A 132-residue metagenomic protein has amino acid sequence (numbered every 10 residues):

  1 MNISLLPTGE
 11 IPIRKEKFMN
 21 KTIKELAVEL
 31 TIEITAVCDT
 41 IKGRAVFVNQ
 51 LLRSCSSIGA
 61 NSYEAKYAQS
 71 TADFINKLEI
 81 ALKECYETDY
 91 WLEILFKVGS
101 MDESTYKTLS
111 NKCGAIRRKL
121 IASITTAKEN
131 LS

Functional and structural regions predicted by a protein language model:
M1-S132: Amphipathic alpha-helical assembly/interaction segments
